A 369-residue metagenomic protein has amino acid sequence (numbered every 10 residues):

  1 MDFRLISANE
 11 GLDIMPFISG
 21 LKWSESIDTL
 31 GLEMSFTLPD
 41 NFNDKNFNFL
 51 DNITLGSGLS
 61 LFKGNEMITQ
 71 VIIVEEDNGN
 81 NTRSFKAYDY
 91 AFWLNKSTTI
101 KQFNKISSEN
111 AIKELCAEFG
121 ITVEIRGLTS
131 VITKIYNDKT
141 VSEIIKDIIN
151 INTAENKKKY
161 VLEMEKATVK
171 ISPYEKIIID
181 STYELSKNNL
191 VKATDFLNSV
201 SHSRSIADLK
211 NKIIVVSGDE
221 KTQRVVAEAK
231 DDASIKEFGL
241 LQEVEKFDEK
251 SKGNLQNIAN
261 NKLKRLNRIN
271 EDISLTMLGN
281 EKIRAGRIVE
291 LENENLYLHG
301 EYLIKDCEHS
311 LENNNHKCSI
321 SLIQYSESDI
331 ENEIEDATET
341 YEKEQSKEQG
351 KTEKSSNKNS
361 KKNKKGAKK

Functional and structural regions predicted by a protein language model:
M1-S97, A193-L197: Assembly/oligomerization scaffold segments
G20-N52, L190-K369: An acidic/polar, Gly/Ser/Thr-rich interaction patch typically located in mid-to-C-terminal regions of proteins
S35-T37, S60, I72-V74, S84-Y88 (+5 more regions): Soluble periplasmic/extracytoplasmic beta-strand elements of cell-envelope proteins
K63, P173, N293-N295: Conserved "cap/hinge" positions at secondary-structure junctions
E76-G79, S107-E124, S251: Glycine-rich, acidic and aromatic/proline-enriched surface loops and short helix-turn segments that act as binding
N80-S84, D89-A91, I125-S199, R204: Short beta-strand-centered interaction patches in the first periplasmic/extracellular domains of large envelope
S97-K105, I132-I135: Second-shell loop/turn segments in exported
I106-E118, T140-I151: Polar, S/T/G-rich
